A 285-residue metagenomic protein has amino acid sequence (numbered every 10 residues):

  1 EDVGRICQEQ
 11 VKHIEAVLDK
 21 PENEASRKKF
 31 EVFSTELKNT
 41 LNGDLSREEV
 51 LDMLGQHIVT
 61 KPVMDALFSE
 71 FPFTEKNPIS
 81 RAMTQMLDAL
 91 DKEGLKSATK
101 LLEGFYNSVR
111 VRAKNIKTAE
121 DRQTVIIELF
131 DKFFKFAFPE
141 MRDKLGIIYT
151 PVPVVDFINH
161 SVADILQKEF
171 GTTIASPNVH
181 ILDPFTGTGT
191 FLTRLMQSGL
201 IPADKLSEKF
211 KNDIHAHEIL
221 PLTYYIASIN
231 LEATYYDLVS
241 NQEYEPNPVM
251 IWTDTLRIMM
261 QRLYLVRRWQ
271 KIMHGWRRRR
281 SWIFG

Functional and structural regions predicted by a protein language model:
E1-T99, I148, V154-W276: Charged, often flexible domain-edge or linker segments that flank or initiate folded functional domains
I79-D143: Non-catalytic substrate-recognition/targeting regions of SAM-dependent transferases
R280-G285: Short SAM/SAH-binding signature in class I
